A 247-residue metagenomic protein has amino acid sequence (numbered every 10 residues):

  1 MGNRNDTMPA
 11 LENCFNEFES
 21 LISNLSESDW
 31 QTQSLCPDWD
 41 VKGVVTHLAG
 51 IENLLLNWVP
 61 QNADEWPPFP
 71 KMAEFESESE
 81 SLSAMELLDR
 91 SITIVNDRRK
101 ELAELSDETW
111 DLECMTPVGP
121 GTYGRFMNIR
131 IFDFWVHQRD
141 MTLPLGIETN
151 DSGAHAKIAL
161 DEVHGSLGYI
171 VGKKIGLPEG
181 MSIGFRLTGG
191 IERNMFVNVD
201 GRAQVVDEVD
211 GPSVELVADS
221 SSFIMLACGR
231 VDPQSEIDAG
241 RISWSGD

Functional and structural regions predicted by a protein language model:
M1-D6, I51-E104, E108-E113, T149 (+1 more regions): Short, helix-capping/interhelical loops that line the mouth of catalytic, cofactor-, or ligand-binding pockets
M1-T46: An N-terminal domain-cap segment
T7-C14, L87-I94, F126, R130 (+2 more regions): Amphipathic alpha-helix face/heptad-repeat signature
C14-E17, L21, I51, I94-D97 (+3 more regions): Amphipathic, well-ordered alpha-helical segments in soluble domains
D29-P70, P117-K174, F223: Short, contiguous alpha-helical
K157-V199: A glycine-rich beta-turn/hairpin centered on an aromatic-Pro dipeptide
L187-E215, D219: Acidic/His-leaning functional-site neighborhoods
E208-D247: C-terminal interaction segments
